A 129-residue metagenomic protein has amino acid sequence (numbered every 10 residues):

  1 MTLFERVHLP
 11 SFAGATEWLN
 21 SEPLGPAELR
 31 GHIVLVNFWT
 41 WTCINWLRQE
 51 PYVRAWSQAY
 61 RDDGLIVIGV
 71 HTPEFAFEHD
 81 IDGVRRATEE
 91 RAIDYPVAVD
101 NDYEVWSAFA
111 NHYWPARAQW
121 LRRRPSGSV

Functional and structural regions predicted by a protein language model:
M1-A27: N-terminal "domain-start" segment that seeds a small globular fold
V7-P10, H32, W41, H112: Structural detector for helix-capping/boundary residues
H8-S11, I66, D94-P96: Conserved beta-strand segments of alpha/beta enzyme cores
E17-P23, F38-W39, W56, H71 (+3 more regions): Tryptophan-centric aromatic hotspots in well-structured domains and transmembrane helices
P23-L47, V53, V67: Short active-site neighborhood of thiol/selenol oxidoreductases, capturing the structured segment around
R30-H32, D62, I93-D94, N111: Active-site acidic short loop of glycosyltransferases
L47-R91, N101-S107: Structural microenvironment flanking redox-active thiols in thiol-disulfide oxidoreductases
E89-D94, V99-V129: Thiol/disulfide oxidoreductase modules built on the thioredoxin-like
